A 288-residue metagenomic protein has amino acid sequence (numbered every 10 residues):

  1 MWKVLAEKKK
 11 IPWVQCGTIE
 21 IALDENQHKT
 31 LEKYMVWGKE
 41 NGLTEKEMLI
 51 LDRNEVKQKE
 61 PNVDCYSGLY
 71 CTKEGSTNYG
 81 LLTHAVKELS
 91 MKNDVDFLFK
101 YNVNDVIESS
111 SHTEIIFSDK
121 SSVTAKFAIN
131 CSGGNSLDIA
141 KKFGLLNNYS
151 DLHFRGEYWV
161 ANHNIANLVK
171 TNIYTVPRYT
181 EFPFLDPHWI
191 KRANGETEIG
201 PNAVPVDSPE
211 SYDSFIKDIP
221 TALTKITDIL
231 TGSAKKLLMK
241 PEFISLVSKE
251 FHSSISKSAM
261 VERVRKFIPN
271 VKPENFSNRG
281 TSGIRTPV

Functional and structural regions predicted by a protein language model:
M1-E55, K59, D186, S208: Dinucleotide-binding Rossmann-like beta1-alpha1 core, especially the glycine-rich loop that anchors the ADP
I21-L31, L69-L89, L98, K249-M260: Short beta-strand to alpha-helix junction loop
N26-K29, K59-C65, I107-F117, V123 (+1 more regions): A short, glycine/Asx- and small/polar-enriched loop/turn that sits immediately N-terminal to a beta-strand
L49-Q58, S150-R155, N164, K236-V288: Flavin (FAD/FMN) cofactor-binding core of flavoprotein oxidoreductases
L69-F127, C131, D138: Helical element adjacent to the flavin cofactor pocket in flavoenzyme catalytic cores
V106-P220: Flavin-dependent oxidoreductases
S208-V247, S254-I255, E262: Extended, charge-rich helix/loop segments that form flexible, surface "patches" used to engage negatively charged
